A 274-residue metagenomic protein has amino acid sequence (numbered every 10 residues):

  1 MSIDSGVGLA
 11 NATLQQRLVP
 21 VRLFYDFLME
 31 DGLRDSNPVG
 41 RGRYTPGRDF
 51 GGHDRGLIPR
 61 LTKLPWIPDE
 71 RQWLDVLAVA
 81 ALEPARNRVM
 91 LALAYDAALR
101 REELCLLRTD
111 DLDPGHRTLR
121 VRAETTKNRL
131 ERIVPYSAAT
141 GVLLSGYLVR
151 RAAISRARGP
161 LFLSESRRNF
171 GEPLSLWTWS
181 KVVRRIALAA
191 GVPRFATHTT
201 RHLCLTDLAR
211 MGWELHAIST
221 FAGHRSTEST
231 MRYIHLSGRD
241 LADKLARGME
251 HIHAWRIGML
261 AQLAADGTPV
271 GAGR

Functional and structural regions predicted by a protein language model:
M1-R55, V79: N-terminal core-binding DNA-recognition domain of tyrosine recombinases/integrases
R34-D75, S164-F170: Flexible interdomain linker/hinge and immediately adjacent N-terminus of the catalytic tyrosine-recombinase domain
E70-R101: Basic, Lys/Arg- and aromatic-enriched nucleic-acid-binding interface segment
E102, L106-L143, V149: Conserved tyrosine-mediated DNA breakage-rejoining catalytic core shared by Y-recombinases
T125, A222-R247: Catalytic-site neighborhood detector that most strongly recognizes the C-terminal catalytic loop/helix of tyrosine
S137-V192: Active-site/catalytic core of tyrosine-dependent DNA strand-transfer enzymes
S180-T220: Short, basic (Lys/Arg/His-rich) helix/loop patches that form interaction surfaces in the mid-to-C-terminal regions
R247-R274: C-terminal secondary-structure termini that scaffold catalytic or DNA-interacting sites
